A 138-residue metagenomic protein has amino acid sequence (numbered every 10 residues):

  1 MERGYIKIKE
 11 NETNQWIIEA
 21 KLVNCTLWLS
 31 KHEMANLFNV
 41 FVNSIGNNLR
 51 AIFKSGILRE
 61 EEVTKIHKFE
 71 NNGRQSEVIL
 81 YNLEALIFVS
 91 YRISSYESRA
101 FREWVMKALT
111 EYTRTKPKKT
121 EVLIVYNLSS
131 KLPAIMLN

Functional and structural regions predicted by a protein language model:
M1-E33, L37, V42, K68-N138: Positively charged, aromatic-accented nucleic-acid-binding surfaces
F38, S55-G56: Residues at alpha-helix termini
I52: DNA major-groove recognition helices of helix-turn-helix
I57-N71: Short Lys/Arg-enriched helix C-cap and helix-to-coil transition segments that create basic nucleic-acid-contact patches
